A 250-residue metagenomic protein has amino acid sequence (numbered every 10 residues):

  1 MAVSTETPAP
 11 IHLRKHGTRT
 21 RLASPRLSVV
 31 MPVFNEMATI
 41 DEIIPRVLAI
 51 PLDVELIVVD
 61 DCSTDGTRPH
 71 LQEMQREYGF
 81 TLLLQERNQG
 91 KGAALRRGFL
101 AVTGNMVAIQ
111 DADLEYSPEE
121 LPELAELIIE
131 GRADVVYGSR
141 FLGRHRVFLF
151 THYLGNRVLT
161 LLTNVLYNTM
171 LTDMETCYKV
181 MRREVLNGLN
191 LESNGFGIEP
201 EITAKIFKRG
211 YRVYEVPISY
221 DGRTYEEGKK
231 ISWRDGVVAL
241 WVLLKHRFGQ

Functional and structural regions predicted by a protein language model:
M1-S24, L166-T169, L191-Q250: Hydrophobic helical membrane-anchoring modules
I11-H16, E36-A49: Short, well-formed alpha-helical segments that are part of the catalytic scaffolds of diverse glycosyltransferases
R26-S28, E55, E201: Cell-envelope/extracellular polymer assembly enzymes that use nucleotide-activated donors
A38-E42, D65-M74: Acidic helix N-cap motif at the loop->helix transition within catalytic regions of sugar-transfer enzymes
V54-I57, R68-A101: Conserved donor nucleotide-binding strand/loop of the catalytic core
D60-P69, L114: A conserved acidic beta->alpha catalytic loop
Q85-A101, M106, P118-F196, G222-L244 (+1 more regions): Acceptor/aglycone-binding surface of glycosyltransferases and processive sugar-polymer synthases
